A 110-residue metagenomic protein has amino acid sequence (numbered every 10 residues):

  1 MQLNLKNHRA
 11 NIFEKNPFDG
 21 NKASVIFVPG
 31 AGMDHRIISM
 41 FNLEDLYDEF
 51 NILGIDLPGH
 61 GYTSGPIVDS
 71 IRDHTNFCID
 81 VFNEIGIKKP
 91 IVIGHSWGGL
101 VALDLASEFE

Functional and structural regions predicted by a protein language model:
M1-R9: N-terminal cap/lid segment of alpha/beta-hydrolase-fold proteins
Q2, I52-G54, H95: Conserved beta-strand scaffold positions in the cores of enzyme catalytic domains, especially in NTP/NDP-utilizing
R9, E49-F50, K89: A generic structural signal for alpha->beta connector loops
F13-Y62: Conserved HGGG/HGGXW glycine-rich cap/lid loop of the alpha/beta-hydrolase fold
F41-L46, D69-R72, F109-E110: Glycine-rich, phosphate-binding/catalytic loops in enzymes
G54-I91: Active-site loop/oxyanion-hole signature of alpha/beta-hydrolase fold enzymes
K88-E110: Conserved hydrolase catalytic core segment
